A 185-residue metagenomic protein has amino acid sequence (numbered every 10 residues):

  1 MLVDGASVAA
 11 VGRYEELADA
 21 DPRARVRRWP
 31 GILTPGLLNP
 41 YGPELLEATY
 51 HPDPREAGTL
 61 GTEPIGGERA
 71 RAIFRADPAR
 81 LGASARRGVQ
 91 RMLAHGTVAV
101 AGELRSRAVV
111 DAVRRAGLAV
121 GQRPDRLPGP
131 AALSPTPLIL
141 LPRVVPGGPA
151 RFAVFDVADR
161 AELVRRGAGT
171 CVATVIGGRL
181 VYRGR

Functional and structural regions predicted by a protein language model:
M1-V3: A conserved glycine-rich beta-strand in the N-terminal activation segment of trypsin-fold
G5, A10, E16-L17, R143-R185: C-terminal cap of metal-dependent C-N hydrolases
E16-R69, A79: Replace "His-x-His-based motif
R23-R27, V120-G121, T174: Conserved beta-strand scaffold positions in the cores of enzyme catalytic domains, especially in NTP/NDP-utilizing
A57-G66, R75-A79, G121-P135: Long, charge-dense
A72-A94: Alpha-helix-centered segments that form part of catalytic cores
R87-G88, H95, A99, R126-A161: C-terminal helical cap
H95-A132: Active-site loop-helix segments enriched in His/Asp/Glu that coordinate and activate a nucleophilic water at divalent
